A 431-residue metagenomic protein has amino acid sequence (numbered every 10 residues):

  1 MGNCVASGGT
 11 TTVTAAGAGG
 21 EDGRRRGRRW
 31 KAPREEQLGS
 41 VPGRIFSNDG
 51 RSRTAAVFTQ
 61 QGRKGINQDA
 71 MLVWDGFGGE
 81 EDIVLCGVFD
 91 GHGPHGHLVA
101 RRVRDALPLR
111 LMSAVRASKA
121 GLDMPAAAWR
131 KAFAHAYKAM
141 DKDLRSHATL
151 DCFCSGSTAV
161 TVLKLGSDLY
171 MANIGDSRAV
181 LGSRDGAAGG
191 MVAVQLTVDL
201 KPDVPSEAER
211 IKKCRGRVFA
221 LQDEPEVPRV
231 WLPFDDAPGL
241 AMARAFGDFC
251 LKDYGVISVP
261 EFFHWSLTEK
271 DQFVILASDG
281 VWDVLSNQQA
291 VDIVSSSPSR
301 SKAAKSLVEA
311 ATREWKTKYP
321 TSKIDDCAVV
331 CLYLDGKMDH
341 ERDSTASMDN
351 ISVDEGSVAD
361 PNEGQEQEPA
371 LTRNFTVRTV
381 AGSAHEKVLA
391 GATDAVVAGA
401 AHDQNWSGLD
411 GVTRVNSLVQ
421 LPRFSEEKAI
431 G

Functional and structural regions predicted by a protein language model:
M1-G431: PP2C/PPM-type serine/threonine phosphatase catalytic domain
